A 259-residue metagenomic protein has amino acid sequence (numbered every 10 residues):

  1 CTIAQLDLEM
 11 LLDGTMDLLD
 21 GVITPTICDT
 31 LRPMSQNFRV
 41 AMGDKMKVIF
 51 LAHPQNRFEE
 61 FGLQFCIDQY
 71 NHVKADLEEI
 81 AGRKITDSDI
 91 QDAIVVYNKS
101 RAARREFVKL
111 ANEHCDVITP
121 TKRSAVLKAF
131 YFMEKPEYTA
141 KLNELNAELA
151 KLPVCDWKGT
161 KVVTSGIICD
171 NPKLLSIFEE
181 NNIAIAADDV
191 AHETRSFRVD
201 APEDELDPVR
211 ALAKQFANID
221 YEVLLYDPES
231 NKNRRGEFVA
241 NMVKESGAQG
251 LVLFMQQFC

Functional and structural regions predicted by a protein language model:
C1-S88, D189-H192, F197-C259: Trp/Phe/Arg-rich N-terminal binding region typifying the photolyase-homology
I67, N71, A75-E203: A charged, amphipathic alpha-helical module
